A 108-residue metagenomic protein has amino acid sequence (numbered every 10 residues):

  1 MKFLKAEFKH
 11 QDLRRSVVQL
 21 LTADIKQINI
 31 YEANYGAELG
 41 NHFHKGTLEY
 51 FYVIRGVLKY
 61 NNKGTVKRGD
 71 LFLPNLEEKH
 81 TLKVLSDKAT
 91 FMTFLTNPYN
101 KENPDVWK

Functional and structural regions predicted by a protein language model:
M1-Q27, G40: A short, N-terminal "cap"/entry segment at the start of jelly-roll beta-barrel domains of the cupin/DSBH fold
K2-D12, T81-K108: Double-stranded beta-helix
V18-L20, L39-K45, N62-G64, K83-V84: Short histidine-centered beta-strand/loop micro-motifs that create catalytic or ligand/metal-coordination sites
Q19, I30, Y60-N61, F91-T93 (+1 more regions): Short hydrophobic/aromatic-rich beta-strand segments that constitute the beta-sheet cores of beta-sandwich/beta-barrel
I30-E32, Y50, L71-L73: Conserved hydrophobic/aromatic beta-strand scaffold that supports enzyme active sites
G46-K59: Glycine- and acidic-residue-biased ligand/ion/polar-headgroup-sensing regions
N62-E78: Short acidic-glycine-tyrosine-enriched beta hairpin
